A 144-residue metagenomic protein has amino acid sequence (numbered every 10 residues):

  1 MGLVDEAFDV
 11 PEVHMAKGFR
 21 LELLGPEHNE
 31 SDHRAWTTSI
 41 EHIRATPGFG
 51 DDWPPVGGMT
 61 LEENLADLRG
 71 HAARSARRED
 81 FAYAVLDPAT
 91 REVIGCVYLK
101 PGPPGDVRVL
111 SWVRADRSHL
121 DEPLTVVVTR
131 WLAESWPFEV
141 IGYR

Functional and structural regions predicted by a protein language model:
M1-R117, V126-R144: GNAT-family acyltransferases
